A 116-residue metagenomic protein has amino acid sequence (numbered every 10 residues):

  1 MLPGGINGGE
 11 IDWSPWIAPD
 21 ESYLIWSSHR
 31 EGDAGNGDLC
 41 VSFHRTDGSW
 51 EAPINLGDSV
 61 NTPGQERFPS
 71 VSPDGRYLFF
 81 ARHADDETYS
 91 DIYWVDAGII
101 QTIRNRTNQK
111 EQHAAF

Functional and structural regions predicted by a protein language model:
M1-F116: Short, conserved micro-motifs composed of acidic
